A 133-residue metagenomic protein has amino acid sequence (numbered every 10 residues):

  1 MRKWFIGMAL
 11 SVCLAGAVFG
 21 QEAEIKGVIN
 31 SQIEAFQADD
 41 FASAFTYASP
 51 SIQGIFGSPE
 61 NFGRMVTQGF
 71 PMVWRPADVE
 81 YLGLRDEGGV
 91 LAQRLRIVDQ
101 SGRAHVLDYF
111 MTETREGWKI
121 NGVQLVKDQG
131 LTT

Functional and structural regions predicted by a protein language model:
M1-W4: Positively charged n-region of N-terminal signal peptides that target proteins for export
G7-A15: Bacterial N-terminal signal peptides
V12-C13, P50, W118: Alpha-helical transmembrane segments and their juxtamembrane interfaces
G16-G20: Sec/Tat signal peptide C-region and signal peptidase I cleavage site
A23-G27, S31, F41-G88: Short solvent-exposed beta->alpha transition segments
G83-T133: Exposed beta-sheet edge and beta->alpha loop/turn motif
